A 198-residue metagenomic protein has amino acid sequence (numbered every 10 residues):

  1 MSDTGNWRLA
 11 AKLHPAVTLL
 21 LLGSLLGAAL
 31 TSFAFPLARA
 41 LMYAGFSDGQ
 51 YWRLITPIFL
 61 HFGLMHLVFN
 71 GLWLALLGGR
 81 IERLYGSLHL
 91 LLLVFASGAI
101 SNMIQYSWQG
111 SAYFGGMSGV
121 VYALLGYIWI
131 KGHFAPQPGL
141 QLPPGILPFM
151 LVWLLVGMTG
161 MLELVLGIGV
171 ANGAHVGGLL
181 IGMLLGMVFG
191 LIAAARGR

Functional and structural regions predicted by a protein language model:
S2-R198: A detector for small-residue-rich transmembrane helices and their helix-helix packing motifs
